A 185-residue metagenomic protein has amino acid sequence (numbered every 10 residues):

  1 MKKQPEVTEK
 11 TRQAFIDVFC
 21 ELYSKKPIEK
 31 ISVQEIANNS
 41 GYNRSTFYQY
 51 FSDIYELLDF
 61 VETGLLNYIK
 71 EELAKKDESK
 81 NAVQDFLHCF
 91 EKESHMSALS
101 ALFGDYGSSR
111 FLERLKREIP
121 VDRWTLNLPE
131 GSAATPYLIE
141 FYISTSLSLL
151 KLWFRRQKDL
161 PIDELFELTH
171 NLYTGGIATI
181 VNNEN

Functional and structural regions predicted by a protein language model:
M1-K26, K30: Basic, helix-initiating cap at the start of DNA-binding domains
F15, Q34-N39, F47: Append "Primarily bacterial transcriptional regulators
K30, Y42, D53-L58: Short amphipathic alpha-helical segment with a characteristic S/N-K-E followed by hydrophobic residues
S32-V33, V61-L73: Short, basic, alpha-helical segments at the C-terminal edge of helix-turn-helix-like DNA-binding modules
G41-Y50, S146: Short hydrophobic/aromatic patch on the recognition helix
E71-S100: Hydrophobic alpha-helical connector segments
D105-S148, N171-T174, A178: Amphipathic alpha-helical packing segments from all-alpha helical-bundle domains
L152-N185: C-terminal peripheral helix-coil segments that are non-catalytic and often amphipathic
